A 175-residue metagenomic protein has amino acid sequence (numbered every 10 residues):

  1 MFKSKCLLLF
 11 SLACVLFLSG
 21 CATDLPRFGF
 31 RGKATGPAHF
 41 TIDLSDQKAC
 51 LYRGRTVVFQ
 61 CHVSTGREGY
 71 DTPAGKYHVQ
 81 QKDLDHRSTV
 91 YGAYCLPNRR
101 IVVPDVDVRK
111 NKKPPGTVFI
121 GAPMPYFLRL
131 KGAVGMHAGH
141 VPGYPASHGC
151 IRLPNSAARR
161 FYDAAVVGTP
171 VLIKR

Functional and structural regions predicted by a protein language model:
M1-F10: Bacterial N-terminal signal peptides that target proteins for export
L9-S19: Bacterial N-terminal signal peptides
L12, H86-Y94: Hydrophobic alpha-helical targeting segments used for export or membrane insertion
L12, V57, P145-S147: A generic, residue-level signal for flexible/boundary positions that often mark functional hotspots
C21-K33, A74, G92-R175: Exported/periplasmic cell-wall-interacting domains
C21-Q80, R87, I101, K174-R175: Intrinsically disordered, low-complexity, Pro/Ser/Thr/Asn/Gly/Ala-rich spacer/linker segments adjacent to signal
L84-H86, A133: Short, charged/polar surface micro-motifs in flexible loops or helix N-caps
